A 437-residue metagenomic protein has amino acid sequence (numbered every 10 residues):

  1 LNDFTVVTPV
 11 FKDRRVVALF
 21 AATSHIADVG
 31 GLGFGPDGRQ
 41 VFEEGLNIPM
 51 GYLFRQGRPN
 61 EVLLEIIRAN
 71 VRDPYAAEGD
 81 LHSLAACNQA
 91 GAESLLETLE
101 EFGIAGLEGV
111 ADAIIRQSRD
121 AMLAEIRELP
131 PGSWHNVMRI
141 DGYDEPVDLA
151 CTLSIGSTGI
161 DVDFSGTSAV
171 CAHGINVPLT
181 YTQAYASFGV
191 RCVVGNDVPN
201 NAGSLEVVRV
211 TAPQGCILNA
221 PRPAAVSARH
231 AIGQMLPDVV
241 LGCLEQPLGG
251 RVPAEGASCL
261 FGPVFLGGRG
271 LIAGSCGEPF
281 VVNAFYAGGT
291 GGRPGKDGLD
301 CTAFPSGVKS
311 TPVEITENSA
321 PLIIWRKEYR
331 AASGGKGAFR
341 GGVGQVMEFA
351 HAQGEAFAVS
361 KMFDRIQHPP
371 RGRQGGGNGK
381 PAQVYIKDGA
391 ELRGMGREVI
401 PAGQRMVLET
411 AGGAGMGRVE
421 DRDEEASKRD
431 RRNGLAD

Functional and structural regions predicted by a protein language model:
L1-D437: Glycine/proline-enriched, intrinsically flexible loops and inter-domain linkers
